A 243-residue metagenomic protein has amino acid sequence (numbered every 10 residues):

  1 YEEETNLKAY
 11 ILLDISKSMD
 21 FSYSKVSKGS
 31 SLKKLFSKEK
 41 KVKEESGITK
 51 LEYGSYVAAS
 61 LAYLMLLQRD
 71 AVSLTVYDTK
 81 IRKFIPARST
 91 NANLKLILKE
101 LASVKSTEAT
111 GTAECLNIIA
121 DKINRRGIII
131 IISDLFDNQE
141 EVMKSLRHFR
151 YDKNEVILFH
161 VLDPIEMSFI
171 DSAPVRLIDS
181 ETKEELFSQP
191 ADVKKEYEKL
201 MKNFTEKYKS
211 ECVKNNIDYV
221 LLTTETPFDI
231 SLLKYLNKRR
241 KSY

Functional and structural regions predicted by a protein language model:
Y1-A87, I128-I132, N138, K144 (+2 more regions): An amphipathic, basic-hydrophobic helix/alpha-beta surface used to engage anionic, phosphate-rich ligands or surfaces
K38-S46, S103, S188, D192: Short coil/turn segments at secondary-structure junctions
E52, S106-A113, F136, K199-K202: Conserved phosphate-coordination/catalytic loops
Y56, S60, T110-N117, E140 (+2 more regions): Short, contiguous clusters of charged residues that form electrostatic/catalytic patches at enzyme active sites, used
F84-K99, V213-I217, N237: Short, electropositive alpha-helical surface patch
T90, D134-L135, T224-E225: Short beta->alpha junction loops/turns
N93-I130, Q139-E141, D163: Von Willebrand factor
D121-G127, Q139-Y243: Von Willebrand factor type A / integrin I
